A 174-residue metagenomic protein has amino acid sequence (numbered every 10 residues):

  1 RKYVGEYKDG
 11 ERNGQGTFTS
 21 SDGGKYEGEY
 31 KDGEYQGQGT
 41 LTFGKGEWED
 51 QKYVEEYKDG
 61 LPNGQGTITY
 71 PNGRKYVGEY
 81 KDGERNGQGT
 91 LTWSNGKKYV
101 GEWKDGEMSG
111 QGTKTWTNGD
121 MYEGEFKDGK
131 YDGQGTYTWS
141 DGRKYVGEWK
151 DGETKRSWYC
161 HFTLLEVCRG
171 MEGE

Functional and structural regions predicted by a protein language model:
K2-N13, K25-Q36, W48-N63, K75-N86 (+4 more regions): Conserved anchor residues at repeat-unit boundaries in beta-strand-based tandem repeats, strongest for the MORN repeat
F18-D22, L41-G44, I68-P71, L91-W93 (+3 more regions): Beta-turn initiation residues at beta-strand->coil junctions
